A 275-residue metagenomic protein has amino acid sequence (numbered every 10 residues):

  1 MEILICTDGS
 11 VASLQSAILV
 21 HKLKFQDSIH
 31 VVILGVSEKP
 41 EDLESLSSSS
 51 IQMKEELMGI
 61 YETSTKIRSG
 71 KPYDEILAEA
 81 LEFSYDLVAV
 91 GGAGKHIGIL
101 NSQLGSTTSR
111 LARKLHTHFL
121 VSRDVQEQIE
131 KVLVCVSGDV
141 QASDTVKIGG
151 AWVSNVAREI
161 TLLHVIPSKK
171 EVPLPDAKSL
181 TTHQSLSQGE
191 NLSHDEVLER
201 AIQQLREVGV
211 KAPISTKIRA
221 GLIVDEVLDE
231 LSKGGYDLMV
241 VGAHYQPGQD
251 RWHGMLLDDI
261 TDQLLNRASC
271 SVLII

Functional and structural regions predicted by a protein language model:
M1-S45, S49-Q52, E56, I60 (+3 more regions): Small/aliphatic-rich secondary-structure junction motif
D8, R68, D124, S137-G138 (+1 more regions): Structured loop/turn residues at secondary-structure junctions
S13, S69-G70, N101, A142 (+2 more regions): A conditional alpha-helix N-cap/helix-loop micro-motif detector
I33, S64-I67, V121, L162 (+2 more regions): A structural preference for short, hydrophobic beta-strand core positions in alpha/beta folds
E38-K39, E56-V90, R206-M239, H244-G248: Structural beta-alpha unit
L77-Q128, L231-I275: Gly/Ser-rich helix-loop-strand patches that form or flank binding pockets for ribonucleotide-derived cofactors
T182-S193, Q249: A short acidic, glycine-rich active-site loop that binds or catalyzes chemistry on phosphate/adenosine moieties
